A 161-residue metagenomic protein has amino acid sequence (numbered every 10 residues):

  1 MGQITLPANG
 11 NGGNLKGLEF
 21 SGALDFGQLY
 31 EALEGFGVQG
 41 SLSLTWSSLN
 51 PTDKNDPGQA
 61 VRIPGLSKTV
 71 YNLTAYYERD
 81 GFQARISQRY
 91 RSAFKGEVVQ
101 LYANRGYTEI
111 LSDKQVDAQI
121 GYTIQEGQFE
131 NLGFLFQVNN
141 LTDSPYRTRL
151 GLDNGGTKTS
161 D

Functional and structural regions predicted by a protein language model:
G2-I4, L33-G40, G106-I110, E130-F136 (+1 more regions): Glycine-rich, flexible loop segments associated with nucleotide phosphate handling
G2-V98: Gram-negative outer-membrane beta-barrel transporters
I4-N9, D56-V61, A103-T108, G155-D161: Extracellular loop and loop/strand-boundary signature of outer-membrane beta-barrel proteins
E19, D117, N140-D143: Acidic active-site catalytic centers that drive phospho-/nucleotidyl reactions and related ester hydrolyses
E31-G35, V70, R79-G81, D113 (+2 more regions): Strand-connecting loop/turn motifs
F36, Y90-V99, Y122-D161: C-terminal beta-signal and adjacent terminal beta-strands/loops of Gram-negative outer-membrane beta-barrel proteins
Q39, T74-Y76, Q83, D117-G121 (+1 more regions): One-face residue pattern on beta-strands with alternating periodicity enriched for small/polar residues
Q83-D117, G121, G127: Extracytoplasmic gating/loop element in the C-terminal half of outer-membrane beta-barrel translocons and assembly
